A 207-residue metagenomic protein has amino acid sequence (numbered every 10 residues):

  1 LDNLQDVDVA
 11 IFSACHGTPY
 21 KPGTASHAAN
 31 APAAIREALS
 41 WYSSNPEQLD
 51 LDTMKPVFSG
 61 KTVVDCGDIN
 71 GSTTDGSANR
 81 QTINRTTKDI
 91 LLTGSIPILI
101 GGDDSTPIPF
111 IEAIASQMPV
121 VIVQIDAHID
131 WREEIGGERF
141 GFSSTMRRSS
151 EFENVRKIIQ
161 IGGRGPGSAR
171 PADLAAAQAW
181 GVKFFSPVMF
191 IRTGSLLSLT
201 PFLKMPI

Functional and structural regions predicted by a protein language model:
L1-I207: Conserved alpha-helical scaffold segments that buttress catalytic/binding sites
